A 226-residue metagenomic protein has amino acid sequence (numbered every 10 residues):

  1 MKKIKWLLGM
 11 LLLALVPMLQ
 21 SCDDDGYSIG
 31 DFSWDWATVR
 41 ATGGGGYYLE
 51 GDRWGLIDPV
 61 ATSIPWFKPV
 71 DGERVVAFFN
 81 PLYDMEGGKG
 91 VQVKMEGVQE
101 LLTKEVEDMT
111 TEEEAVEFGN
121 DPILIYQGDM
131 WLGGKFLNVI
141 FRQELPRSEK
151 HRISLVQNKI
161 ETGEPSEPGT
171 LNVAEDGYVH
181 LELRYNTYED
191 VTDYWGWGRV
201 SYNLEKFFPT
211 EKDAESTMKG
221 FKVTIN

Functional and structural regions predicted by a protein language model:
M1-L8: Bacterial N-terminal signal peptides that target proteins for export
P17-S21: C-terminal motif of bacterial Sec signal peptides marking the signal peptidase cleavage site
D23-G26: Bacterial signal peptide processing site
G30-N226: First exposed extracellular module after export/assembly in secreted or surface-exposed proteins
